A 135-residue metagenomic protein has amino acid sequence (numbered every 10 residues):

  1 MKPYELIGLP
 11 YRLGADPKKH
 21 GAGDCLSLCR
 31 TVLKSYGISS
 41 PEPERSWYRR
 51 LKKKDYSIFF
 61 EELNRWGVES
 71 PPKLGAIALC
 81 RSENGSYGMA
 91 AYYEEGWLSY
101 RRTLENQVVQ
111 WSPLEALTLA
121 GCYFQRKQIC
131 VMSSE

Functional and structural regions predicted by a protein language model:
M1-L63, L74, R81, Y87 (+1 more regions): N-terminal capping segments
I7-L9, K73-A76, T118-Q125: Generic structural motif recognizing short loop/turn segments at the entrances and edges of beta-strands
F59, L79, P113-E115: Terminal low-complexity, poorly structured segments
G67-P72: Short, surface-exposed secondary-structure edge patches
N84-E135: Aromatic- and glycine-rich peptidoglycan recognition patches
